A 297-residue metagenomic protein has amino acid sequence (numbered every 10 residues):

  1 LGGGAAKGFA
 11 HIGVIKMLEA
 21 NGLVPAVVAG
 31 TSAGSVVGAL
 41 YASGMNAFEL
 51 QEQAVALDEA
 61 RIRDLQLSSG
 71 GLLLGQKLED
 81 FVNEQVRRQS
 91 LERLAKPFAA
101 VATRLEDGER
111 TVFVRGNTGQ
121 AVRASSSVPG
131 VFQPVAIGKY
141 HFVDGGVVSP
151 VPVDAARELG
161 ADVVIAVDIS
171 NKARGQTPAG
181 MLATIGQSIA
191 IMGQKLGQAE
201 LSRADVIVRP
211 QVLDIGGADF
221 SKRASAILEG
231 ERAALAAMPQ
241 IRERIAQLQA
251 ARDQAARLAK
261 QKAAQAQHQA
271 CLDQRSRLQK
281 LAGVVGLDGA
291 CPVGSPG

Functional and structural regions predicted by a protein language model:
L1-A29, L40-G297: Patatin-like phospholipase
G30, G34: Gly/Ala-rich beta-loop-alpha elbow adjacent to hydrolase catalytic centers
